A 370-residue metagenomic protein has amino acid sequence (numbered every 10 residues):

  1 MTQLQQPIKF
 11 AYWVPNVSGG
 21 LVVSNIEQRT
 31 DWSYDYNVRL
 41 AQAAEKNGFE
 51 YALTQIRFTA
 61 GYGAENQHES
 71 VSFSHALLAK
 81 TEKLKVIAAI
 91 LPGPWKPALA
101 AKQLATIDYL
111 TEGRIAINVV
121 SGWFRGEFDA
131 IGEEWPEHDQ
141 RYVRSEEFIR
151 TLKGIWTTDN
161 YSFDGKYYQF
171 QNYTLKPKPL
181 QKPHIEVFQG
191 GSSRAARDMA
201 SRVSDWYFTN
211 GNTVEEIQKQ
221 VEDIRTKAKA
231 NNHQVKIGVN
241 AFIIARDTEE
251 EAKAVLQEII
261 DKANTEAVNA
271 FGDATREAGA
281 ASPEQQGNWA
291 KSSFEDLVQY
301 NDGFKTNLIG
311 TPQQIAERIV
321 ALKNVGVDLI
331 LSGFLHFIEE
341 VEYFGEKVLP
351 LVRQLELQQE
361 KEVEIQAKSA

Functional and structural regions predicted by a protein language model:
M1-K80, D164, K178-I185, K368: N-terminal beta1-alpha1-beta2 module of alpha/beta enzyme domains
T2-N16, I131, H138-Q181, N212-N324 (+1 more regions): An alpha-helical appendage that flanks or caps ligand/catalytic pockets
T2-Q5, Q42-K46, H75-E82, L104 (+4 more regions): Acidic (Asp/Glu)-rich catalytic clusters
I8-Y12, A52-T54, K85-A88, I115-V119 (+4 more regions): Hydrophobic faces of well-ordered beta-strands that scaffold small-molecule active sites in alpha/beta enzyme cores
F10, A44, G48, L77 (+10 more regions): Conserved, mostly hydrophobic/aromatic
G20-D35, A89-A98, E134, D139 (+3 more regions): Active-site mouth loops of central-metabolism enzymes
Y51-V71, G211-V214, S332-G345: Glycine-rich, proline-tolerant flexible connector loops at the mouths of alpha/beta enzymes
A64-A88, R144-F148, N231, E342-E360: Alpha-helix-loop-beta-strand connector modules within alpha/beta enzyme cores
